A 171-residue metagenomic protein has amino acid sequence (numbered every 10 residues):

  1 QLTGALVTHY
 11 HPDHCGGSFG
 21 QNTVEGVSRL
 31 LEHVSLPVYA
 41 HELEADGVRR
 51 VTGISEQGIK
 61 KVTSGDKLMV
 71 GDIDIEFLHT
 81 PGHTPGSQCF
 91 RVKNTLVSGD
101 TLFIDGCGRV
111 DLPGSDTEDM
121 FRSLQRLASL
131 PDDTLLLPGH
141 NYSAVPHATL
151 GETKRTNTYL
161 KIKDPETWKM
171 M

Functional and structural regions predicted by a protein language model:
Q1-L2, D132: Short loop/turn motifs at secondary-structure junctions
L2-I73, R155-Y159: Active-site HxH/HxHxD metal-binding segment of metal-dependent hydrolases
R50, I54, D74-H79, T84-E166 (+1 more regions): Metallo-beta-lactamase
